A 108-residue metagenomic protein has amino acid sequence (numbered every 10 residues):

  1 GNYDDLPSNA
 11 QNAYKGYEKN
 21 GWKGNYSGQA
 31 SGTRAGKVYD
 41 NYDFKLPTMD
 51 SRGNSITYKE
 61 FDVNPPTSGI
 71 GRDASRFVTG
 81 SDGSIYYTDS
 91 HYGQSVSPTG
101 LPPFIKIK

Functional and structural regions predicted by a protein language model:
G1-N12: N-terminal low-complexity, Pro/Thr/Ser-rich intrinsically disordered segments that act as propeptides or flexible
K15-K108: Functional cores of ribonucleases/endoribonucleases
